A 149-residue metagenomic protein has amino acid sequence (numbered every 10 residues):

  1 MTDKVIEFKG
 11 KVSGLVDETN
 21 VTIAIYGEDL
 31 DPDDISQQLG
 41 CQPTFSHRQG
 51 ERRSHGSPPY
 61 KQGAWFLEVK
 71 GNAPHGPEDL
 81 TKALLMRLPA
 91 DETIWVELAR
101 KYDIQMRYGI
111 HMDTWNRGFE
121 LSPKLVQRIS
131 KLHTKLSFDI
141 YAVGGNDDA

Functional and structural regions predicted by a protein language model:
M1-F119, P123-A149: Acidic (Asp/Glu-rich) sequence patches and key acidic residues that form negatively charged surfaces used
